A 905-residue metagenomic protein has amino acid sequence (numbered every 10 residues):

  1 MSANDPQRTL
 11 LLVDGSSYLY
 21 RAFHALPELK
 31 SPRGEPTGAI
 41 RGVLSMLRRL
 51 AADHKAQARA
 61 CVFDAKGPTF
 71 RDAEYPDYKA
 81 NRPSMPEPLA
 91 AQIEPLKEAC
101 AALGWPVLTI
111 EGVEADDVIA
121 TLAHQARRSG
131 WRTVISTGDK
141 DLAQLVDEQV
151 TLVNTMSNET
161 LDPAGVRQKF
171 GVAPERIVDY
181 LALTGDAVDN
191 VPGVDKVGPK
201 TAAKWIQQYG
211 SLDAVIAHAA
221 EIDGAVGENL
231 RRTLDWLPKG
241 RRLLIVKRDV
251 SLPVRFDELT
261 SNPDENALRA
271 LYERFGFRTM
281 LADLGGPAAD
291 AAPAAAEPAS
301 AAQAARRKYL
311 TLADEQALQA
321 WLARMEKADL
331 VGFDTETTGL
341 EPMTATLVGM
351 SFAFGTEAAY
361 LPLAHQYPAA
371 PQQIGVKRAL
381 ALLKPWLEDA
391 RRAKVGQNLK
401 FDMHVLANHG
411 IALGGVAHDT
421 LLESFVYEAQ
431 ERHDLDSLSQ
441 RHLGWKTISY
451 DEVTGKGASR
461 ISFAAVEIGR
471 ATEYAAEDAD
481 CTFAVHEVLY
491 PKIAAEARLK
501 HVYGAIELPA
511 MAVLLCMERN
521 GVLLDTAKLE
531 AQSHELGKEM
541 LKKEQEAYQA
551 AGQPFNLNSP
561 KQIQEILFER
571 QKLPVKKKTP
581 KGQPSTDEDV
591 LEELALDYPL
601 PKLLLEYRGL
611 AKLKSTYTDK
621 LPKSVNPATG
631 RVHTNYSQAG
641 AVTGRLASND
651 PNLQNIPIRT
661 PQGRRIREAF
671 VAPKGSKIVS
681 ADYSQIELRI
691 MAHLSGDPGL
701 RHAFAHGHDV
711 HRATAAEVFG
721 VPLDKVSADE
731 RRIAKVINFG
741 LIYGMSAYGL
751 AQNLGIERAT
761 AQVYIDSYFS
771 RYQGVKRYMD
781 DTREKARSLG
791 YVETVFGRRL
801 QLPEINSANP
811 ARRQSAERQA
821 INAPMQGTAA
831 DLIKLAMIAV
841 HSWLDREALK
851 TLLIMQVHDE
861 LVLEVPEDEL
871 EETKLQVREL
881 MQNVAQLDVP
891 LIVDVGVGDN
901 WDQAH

Functional and structural regions predicted by a protein language model:
S2-P6, L29-K30, A80-P253, Q440-H442: Extended two-metal-dependent nuclease catalytic cores across DNA- and RNA-processing enzymes
A3-L11, G15-A60, P76-P88, K97-A102 (+4 more regions): Conserved RNase H-like, two-metal-ion catalytic cores of nucleic-acid enzymes
L11-S17, I135-G138, L142-A143, L152-K169 (+4 more regions): Conserved beta-strand -> loop -> alpha-helix junction used to position metal-binding or nucleic-acid-contacting
E159-V188, Q440-R470, A479, F483 (+1 more regions): A short, charged helix-loop
R232, D257-S261, V840-D894: C-terminal structured "cap/appendage" subdomains that terminate the fold
T233-A369, E388, Q397, F425 (+14 more regions): Conserved "right-hand" nucleotidyltransferase catalytic core of DNA-directed polymerases
I461-A464, A512, C516-R519, P574 (+9 more regions): Conserved catalytic core of nucleic-acid polymerases
K538, K542-Q545, Q549-K602, S770-R818 (+2 more regions): C-terminal polymerase-core module
